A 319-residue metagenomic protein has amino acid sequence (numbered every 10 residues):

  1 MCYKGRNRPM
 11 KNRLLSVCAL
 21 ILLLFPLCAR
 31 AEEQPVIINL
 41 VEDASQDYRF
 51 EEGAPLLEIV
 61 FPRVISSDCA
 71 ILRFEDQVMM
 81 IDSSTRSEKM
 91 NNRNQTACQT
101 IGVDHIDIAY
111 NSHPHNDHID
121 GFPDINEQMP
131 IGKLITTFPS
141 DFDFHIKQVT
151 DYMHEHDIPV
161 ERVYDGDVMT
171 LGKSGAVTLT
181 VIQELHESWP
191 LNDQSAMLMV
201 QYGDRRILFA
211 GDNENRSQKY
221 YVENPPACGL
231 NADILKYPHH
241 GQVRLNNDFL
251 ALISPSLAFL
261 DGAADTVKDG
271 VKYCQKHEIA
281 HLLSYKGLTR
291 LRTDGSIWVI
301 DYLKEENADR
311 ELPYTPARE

Functional and structural regions predicted by a protein language model:
M1-P9: Short, Lys/Arg-enriched N-terminal segments with co-localized hydrophobic residues within the first ~10-30 amino acids
R13-A31: Sec-dependent N-terminal signal peptides of Gram-positive bacterial secreted proteins and lipoproteins
E32-H105, R162-N231, R290-E319: Core dinuclear metal-dependent hydrolase active-site scaffold
S66-D68, S87-E88, P114-D120, S140-F144 (+5 more regions): Active-site environment of divalent metal-dependent phosphoester hydrolases
E75, E88-P139, P225-Q242, S254-L257: Active-site metal-binding motif and surrounding structural segment of the metallo-beta-lactamase
R93, G121-I125, Q148-V149, Y220-N224 (+2 more regions): A short acidic, amphipathic alpha-helical/loop segment
F142-H145, V149-M153: Conserved glycine-bearing catalytic or ligand-binding loops at nucleotide- and phosphate-handling centers of large
F144-I146, I158, G211, D233-D294 (+1 more regions): Internal alpha/beta domain cores that form substrate/cofactor-binding pockets in large enzymes and binding proteins
